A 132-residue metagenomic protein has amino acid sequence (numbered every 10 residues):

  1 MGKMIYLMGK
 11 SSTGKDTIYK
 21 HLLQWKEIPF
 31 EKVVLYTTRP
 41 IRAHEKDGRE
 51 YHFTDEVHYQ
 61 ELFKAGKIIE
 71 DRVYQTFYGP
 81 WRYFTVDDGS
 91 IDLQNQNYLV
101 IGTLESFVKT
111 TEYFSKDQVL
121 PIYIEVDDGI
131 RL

Functional and structural regions predicted by a protein language model:
L7: Hydrophobic anchor at the beta1->P-loop junction of P-loop NTPases
K10-S11: The conserved Walker
K15-D16: Walker A/P-loop
Y19-K20: The feature captures the helix immediately C-terminal to the Walker
Q24-K32: Post-Walker A helix-loop "phosphate-sensing" segment adjacent to the P-loop in P-loop NTPases
T37-Y98, G102-L104: ATP-dependent small-molecule kinase phosphotransfer cores that center on conserved nucleotide phosphate-binding segments
R42-H44, V108-T110, D128-L132: Switch/connector loops and helix/strand junctions flanking conserved nucleotide-binding motifs in nucleotide-processing
N97-T103, F114-L132: Conserved phosphate-donor/acceptor-positioning beta-strand/loop module used by diverse small-molecule
